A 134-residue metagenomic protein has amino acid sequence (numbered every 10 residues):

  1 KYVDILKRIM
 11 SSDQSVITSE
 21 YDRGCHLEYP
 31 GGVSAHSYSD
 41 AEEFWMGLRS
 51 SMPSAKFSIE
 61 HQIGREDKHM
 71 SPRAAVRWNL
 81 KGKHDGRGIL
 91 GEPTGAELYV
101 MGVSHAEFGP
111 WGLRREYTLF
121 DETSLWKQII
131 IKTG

Functional and structural regions predicted by a protein language model:
K1-G134: C-terminal and inter-domain tail/linker signature
